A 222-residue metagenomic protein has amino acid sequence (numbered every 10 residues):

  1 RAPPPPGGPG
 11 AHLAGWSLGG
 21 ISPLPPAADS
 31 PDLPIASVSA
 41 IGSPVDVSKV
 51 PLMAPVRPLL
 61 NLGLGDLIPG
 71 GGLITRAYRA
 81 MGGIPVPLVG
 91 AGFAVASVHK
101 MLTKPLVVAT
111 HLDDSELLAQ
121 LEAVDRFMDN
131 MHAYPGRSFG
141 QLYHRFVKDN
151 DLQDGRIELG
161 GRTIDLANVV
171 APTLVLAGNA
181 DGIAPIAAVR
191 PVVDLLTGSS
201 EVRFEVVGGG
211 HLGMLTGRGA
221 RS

Functional and structural regions predicted by a protein language model:
P3-L18, V38: Alpha/beta-hydrolase fold nucleophile elbow
G8, L24-R137: Alpha/beta-hydrolase-fold enzymes
G19-P23: Catalytic nucleophile loop
V147-D165: Active-site nucleophile elbow and catalytic-triad environment of alpha/beta-hydrolase enzymes
N150, N179-A184: Acidic catalytic loop of the alpha/beta-hydrolase fold
V169, V175-A177, D181: Short beta-strand/loop motif that positions the catalytic acidic residue of the alpha/beta-hydrolase fold
A171, P185-L195: Short alpha-helix in the alpha/beta-hydrolase fold that links the catalytic acid
I183, F204, G208-R221: Catalytic histidine-centered segment of alpha/beta-hydrolase-like enzymes
